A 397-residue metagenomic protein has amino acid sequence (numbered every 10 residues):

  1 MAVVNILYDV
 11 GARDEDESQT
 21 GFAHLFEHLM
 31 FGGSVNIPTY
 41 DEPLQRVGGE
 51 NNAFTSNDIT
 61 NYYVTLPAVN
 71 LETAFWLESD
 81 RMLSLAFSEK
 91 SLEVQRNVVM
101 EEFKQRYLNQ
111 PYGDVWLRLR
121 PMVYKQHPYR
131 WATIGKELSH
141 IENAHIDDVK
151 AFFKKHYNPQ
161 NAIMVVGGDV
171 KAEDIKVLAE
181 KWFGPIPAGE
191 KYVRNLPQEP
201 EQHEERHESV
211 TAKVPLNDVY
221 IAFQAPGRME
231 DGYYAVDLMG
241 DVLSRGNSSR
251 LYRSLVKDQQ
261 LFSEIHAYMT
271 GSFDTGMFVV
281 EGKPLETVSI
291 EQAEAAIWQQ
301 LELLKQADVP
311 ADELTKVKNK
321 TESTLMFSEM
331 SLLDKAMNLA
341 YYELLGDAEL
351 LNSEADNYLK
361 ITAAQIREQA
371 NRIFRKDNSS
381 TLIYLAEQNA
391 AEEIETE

Functional and structural regions predicted by a protein language model:
V3-T65, W131-I134, R245-L261: M16/MPP (pitrilysin/insulinase) zinc-metallopeptidase core fold and M16-derived inactive scaffolds
I6, H24, Y62, E78 (+12 more regions): Buried hydrophobic packing residues in well-ordered domains
G33, T65-R96, N247, H266 (+2 more regions): M16/insulysin-pitrilysin zinc metalloprotease superfamily fold
M100-R118, Q198-N217, V256-F262, F273 (+2 more regions): Short acidic/His-enriched helical or mixed secondary-structure segments at domain edges of catalytic enzymes and some
P121-A162, R194-E199, L325, Y341-R372: Histidine-acidic residue clusters that define the catalytic metal-binding segment of zinc metallopeptidase domains
K125-Q126, R130, P159-G227, S328 (+1 more regions): An aromatic/glycine/proline-enriched structural segment found at the starts of mature extracellular/organellar domains
I141, Y220-Q224, L243-P284: A structural supersecondary motif
I163-V165, E281-K283, L304, D312-E397: C-terminal regions of mature proteins
